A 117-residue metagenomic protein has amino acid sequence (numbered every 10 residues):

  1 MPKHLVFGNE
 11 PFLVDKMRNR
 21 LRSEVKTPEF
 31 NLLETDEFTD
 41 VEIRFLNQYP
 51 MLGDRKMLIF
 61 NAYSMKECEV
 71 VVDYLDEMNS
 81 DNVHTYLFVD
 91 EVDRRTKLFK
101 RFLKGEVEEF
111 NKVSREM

Functional and structural regions predicted by a protein language model:
P2-M117: Non-catalytic interfacial helical region
